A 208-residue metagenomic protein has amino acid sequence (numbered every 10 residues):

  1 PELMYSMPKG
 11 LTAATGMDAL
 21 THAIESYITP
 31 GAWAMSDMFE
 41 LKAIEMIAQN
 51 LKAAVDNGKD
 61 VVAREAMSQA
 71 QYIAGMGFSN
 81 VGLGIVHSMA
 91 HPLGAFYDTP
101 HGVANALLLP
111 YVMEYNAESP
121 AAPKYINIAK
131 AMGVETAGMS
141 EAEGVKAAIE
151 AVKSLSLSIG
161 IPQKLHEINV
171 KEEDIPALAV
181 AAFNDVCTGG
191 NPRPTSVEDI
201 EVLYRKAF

Functional and structural regions predicted by a protein language model:
P1-V81: Carboxylate- and glycine-rich phosphate/diphosphate-binding segment that chelates Mg2+/Mn2+
L11-D18, A34-E45, V103, S119-I126 (+2 more regions): Alpha-helix N-cap/helix-start motif at coil-to-helix transitions, marked by capping-box chemistry
L20-I24, M67-G75, L109, V152 (+3 more regions): Short alpha-helical scaffolding segments that buttress acidic/His motifs in well-ordered protein cores
M38-K42, M46, A66-Q69, S88-H91 (+4 more regions): Amphipathic alpha-helical interaction segments
Y72-N105, D185-G190: Glycine-rich phosphate/pyrophosphate-binding beta-alpha loops
F96-D174: Gly/Pro-rich interdomain helix-loop hinge
K171-F208: Short, amphipathic C-terminal "tail helix"
